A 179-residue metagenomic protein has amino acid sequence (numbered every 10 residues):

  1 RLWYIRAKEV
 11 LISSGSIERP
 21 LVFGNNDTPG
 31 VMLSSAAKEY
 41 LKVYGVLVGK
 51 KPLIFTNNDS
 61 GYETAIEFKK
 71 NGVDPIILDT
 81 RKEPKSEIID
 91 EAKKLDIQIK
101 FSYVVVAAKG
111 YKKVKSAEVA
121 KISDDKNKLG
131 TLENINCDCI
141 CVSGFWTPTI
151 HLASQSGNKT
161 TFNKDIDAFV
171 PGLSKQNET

Functional and structural regions predicted by a protein language model:
R1-T179: Residues forming the flavin
